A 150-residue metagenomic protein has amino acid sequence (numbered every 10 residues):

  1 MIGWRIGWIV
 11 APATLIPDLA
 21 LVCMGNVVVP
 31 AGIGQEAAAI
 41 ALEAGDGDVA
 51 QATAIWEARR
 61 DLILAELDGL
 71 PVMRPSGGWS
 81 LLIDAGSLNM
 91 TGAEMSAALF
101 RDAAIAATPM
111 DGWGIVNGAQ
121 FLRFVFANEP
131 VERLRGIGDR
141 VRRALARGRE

Functional and structural regions predicted by a protein language model:
M1-E150: PLP-dependent class I/II
